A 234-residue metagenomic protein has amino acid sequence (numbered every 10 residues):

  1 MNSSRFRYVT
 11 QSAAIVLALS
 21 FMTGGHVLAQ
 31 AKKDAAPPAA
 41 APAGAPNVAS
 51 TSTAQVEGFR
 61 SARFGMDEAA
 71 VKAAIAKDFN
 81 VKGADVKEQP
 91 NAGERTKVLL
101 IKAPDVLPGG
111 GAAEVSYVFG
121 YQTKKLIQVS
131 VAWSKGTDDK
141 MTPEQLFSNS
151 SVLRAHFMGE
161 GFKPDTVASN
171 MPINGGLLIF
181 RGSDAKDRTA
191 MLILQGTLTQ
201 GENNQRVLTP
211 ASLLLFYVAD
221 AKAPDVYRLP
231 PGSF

Functional and structural regions predicted by a protein language model:
N2, Q30-K87, Q128-F234: Non-cytosolic coordination micro-motifs
N2-A14: Bacterial N-terminal signal peptides that target proteins for export
S4, D34-A35, G93, L99: Residue-level detector of intrinsically disordered/flexible regions characterized by low predicted structural confidence
R7-Y8, L28-Q30: Glycine- and charge-rich intrinsically disordered segments
Q11-A13, A113, V207-A211: Residues at beta-strand starts and edge strands
Q11-A14, T51-G58, V118: Short, functionally important structural connectors and interaction interfaces within domains
S12-G24: Bacterial N-terminal signal peptides
K82-K135: Mid-chain, structured segments of secreted extracytoplasmic proteins
